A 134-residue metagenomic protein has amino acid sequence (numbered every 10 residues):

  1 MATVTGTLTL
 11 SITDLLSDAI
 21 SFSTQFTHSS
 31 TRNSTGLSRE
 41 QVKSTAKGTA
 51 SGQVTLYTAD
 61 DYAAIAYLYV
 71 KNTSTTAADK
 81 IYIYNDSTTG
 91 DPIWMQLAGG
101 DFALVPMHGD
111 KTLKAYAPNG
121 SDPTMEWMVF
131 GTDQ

Functional and structural regions predicted by a protein language model:
A2-S17, Q25, R32, A117-Q134: C-terminal interaction-tip segments
I20-T27, Y57, Q96-A98: Short amphipathic beta-strand/extended segments with alternating polar/hydrophobic composition
F22, A46-Y62, T75-T76: Surface-exposed ligand/attachment interfaces on beta-rich extracellular proteins
S29-T49: A short glycine-rich, His/Asp/Glu-containing loop-to-beta-strand
E40-K43, T55-Y57, P92-W94: Local beta-strand/beta-hairpin segments that build beta-sheet-rich folds
D60-A66, P106-G109: Short, solvent-exposed loop/turn segments enriched in Ser/Thr/Gly
Y62-I65, V70-D91: Short, surface-exposed beta-strand/strand-loop-strand elements in extracellular ectodomains
I81-Q134: Short, Lys/Arg-rich amphipathic alpha-helical interaction segments that bind nucleic acids or acidic protein surfaces
